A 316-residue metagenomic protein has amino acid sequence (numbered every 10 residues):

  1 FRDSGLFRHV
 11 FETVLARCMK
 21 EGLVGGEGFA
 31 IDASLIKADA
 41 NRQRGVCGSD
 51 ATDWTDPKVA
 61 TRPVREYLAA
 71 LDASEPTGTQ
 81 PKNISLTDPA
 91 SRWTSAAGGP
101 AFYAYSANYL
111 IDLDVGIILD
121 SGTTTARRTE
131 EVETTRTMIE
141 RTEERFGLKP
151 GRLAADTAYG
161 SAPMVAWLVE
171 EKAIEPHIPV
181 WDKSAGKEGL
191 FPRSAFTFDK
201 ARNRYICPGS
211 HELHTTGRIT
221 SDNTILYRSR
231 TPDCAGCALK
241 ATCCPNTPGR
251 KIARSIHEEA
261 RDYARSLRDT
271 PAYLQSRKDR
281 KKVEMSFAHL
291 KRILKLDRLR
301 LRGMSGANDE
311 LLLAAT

Functional and structural regions predicted by a protein language model:
F1-T316: Anion-binding and metal-coordination hotspots
